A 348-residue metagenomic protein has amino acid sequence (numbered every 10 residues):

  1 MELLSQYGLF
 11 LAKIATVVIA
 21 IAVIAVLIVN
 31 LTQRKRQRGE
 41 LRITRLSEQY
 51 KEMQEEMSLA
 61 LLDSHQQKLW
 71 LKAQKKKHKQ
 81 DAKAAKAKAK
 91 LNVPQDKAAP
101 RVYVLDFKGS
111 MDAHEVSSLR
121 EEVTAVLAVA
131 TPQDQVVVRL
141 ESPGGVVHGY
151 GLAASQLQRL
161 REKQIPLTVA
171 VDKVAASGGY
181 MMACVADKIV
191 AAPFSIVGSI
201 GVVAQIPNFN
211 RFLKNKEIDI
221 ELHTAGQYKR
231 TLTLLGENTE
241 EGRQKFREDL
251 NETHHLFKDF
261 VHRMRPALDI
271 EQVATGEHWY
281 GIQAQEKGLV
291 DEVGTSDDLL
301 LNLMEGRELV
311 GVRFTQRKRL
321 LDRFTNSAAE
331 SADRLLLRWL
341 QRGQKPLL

Functional and structural regions predicted by a protein language model:
M1-T168, V174-A175, K188-A192, V203-L348: N-terminal organellar transit peptides
G179: DNA breakage-rejoining catalytic core of tyrosine-based enzymes
M182-K188: Alpha-helix C-terminal capping segments
